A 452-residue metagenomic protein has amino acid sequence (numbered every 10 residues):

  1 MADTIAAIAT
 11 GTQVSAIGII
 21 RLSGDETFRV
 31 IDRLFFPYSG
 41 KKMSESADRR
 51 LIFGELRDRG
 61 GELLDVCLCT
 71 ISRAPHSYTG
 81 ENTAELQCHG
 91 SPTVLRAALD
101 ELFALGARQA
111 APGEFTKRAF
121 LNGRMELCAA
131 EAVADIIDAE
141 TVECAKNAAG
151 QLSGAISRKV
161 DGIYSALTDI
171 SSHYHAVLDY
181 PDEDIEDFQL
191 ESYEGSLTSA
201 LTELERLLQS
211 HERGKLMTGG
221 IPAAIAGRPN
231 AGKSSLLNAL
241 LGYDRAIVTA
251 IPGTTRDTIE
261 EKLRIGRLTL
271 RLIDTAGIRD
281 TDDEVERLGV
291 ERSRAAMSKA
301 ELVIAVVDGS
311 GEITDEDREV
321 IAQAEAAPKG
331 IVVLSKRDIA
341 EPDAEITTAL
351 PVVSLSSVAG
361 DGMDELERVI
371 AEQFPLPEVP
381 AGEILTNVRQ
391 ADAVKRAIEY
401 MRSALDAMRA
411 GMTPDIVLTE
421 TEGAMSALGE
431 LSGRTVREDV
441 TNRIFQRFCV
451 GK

Functional and structural regions predicted by a protein language model:
M1-K146, G150, G154, I331: A glycine-rich (often HGG/GG-containing) alpha/beta subdomain
A2-T12, G54-E55, V142-R264, T281-D283 (+1 more regions): C-terminal-of-GTPase-core extension/linker across diverse P-loop GTPases
I52-R73, G253-T281, K299-L302: Switch I (G2) and immediately adjacent beta-strands of P-loop GTPase domains
R108, T269-R271, P351: Conserved beta-strand segments of alpha/beta enzyme cores
L241, A276-G277, E301, D308 (+1 more regions): Short glycine-/small-residue-rich Rossmann-like dinucleotide-binding loops
L272, V306, V333: Generic enzyme active-site microenvironment
I278, E286-V290, R318: Short alpha-helix of the ABC ATPase nucleotide-binding domain corresponding to the H-loop/switch region
E286-S310: Inter-motif core of Ras-like GTPase G domains
